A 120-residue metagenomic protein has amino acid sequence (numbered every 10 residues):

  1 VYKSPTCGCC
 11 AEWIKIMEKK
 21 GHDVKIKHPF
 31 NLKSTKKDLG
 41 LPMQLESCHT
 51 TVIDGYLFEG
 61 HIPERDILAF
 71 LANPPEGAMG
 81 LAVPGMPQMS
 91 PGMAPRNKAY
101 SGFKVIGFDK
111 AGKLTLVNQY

Functional and structural regions predicted by a protein language model:
V1, D23-I26, F58: Short N-terminal micro-motifs specific to bacterial/archaeal maturation and metal-cluster initiation sites
V1-K20: Local sequence-structure signature of Cys/Sec-based thiol-disulfide redox active-site neighborhoods
P5-T6, K25, G40: Charged, low-complexity surface patches
T6, W13, H28-N31, P63-I67: Stable alpha-helical elements in mature extracytoplasmic
I14-S34: Conserved helix-turn-beta segment immediately C-terminal to the redox Cys motif in thioredoxin-like folds
D38, Q44-Y120: Thiol/selenol-based redox catalytic cores and closely related redox-interacting motifs
